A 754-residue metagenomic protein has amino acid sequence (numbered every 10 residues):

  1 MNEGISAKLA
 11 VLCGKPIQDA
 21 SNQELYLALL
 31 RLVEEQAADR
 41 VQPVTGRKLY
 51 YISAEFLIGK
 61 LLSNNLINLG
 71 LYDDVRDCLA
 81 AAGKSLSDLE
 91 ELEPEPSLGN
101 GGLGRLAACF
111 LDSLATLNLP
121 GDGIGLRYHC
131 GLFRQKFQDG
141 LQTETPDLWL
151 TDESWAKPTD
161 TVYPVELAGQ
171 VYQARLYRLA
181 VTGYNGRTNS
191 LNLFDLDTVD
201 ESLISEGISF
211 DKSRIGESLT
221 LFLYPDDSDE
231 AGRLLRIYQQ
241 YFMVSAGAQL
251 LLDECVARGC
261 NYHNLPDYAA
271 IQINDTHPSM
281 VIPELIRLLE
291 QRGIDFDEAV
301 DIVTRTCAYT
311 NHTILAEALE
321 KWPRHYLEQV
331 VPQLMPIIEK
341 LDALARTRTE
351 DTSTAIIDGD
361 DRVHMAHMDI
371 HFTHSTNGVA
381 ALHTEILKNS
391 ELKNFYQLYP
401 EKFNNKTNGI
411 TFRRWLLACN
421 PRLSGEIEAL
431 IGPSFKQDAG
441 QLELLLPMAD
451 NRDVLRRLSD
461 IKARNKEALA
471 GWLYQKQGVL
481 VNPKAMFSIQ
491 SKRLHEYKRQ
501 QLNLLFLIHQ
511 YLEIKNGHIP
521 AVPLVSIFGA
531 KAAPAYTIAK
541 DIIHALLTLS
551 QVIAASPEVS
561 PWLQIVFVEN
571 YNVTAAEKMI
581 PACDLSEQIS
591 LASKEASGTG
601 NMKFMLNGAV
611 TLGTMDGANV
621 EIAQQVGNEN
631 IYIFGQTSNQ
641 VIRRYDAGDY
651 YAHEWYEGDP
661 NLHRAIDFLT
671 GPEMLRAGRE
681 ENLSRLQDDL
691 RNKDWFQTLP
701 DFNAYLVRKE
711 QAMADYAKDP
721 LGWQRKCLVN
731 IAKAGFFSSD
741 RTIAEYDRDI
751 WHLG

Functional and structural regions predicted by a protein language model:
M1-G754: A conserved ligand/cofactor-binding region detector
